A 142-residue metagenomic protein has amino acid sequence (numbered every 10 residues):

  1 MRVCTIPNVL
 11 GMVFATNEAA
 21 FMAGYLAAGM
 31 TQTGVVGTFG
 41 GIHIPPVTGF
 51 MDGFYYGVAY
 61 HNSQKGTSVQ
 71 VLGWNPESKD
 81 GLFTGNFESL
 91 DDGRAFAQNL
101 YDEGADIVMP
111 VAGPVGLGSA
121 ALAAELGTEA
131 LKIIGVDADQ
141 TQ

Functional and structural regions predicted by a protein language model:
M1-Q142: A residue-level marker of the well-folded mature domains of exported/periplasmic proteins
